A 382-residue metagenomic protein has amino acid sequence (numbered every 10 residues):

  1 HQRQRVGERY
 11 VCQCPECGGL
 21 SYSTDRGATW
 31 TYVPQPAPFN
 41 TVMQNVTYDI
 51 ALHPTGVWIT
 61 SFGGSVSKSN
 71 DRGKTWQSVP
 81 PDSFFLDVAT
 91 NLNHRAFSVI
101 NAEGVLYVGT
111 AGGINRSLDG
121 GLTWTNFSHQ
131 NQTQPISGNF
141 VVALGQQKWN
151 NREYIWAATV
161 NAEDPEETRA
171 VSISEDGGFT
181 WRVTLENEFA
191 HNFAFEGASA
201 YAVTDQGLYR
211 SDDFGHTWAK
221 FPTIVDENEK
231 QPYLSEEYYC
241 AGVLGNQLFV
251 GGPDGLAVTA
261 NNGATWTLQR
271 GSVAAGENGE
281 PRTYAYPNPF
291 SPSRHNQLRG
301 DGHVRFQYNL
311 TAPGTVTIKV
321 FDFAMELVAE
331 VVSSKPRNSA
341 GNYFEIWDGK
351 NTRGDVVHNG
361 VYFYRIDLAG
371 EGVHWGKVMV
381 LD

Functional and structural regions predicted by a protein language model:
H1-V11, P34-P54, P80-A102, S128-N150 (+4 more regions): Short coil-to-beta transitions that initiate beta-strands within beta-rich domains
R3-V11, G64-S67, G113-N115, N161-E166 (+2 more regions): Short glycine/acidic-enriched loop and turn motifs that connect beta-strands
S23-T24, S69-N70, S117-L118, S174-E175 (+2 more regions): Conserved Ser/Thr-centered positions that define the repeating blades of beta-propeller domains
G56-I59, S67, V105-V108, N115 (+5 more regions): Conserved beta-propeller blade signature
I136, L327-V357, L368-H374: Glycine-centered tight-turn motifs at strand-turn-strand junctions
E175, D212, F221, Y233 (+1 more regions): Short, compositionally biased serine/threonine- and acidic-rich segments at solvent-exposed termini, linkers, or domain
E277-K319: Glycine-centered coil/turn sites that cap beta-strands in beta-rich domains
V361-D382: C-terminal tail/sorting-segment detector
